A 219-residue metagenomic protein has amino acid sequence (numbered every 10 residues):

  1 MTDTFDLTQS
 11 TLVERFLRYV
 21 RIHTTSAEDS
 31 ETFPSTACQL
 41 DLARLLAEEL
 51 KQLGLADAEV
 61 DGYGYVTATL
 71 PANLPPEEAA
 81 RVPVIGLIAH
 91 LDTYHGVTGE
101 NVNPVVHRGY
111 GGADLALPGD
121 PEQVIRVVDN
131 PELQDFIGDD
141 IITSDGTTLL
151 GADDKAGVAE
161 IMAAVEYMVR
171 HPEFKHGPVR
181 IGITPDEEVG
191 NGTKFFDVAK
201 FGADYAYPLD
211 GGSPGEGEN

Functional and structural regions predicted by a protein language model:
M1-T4, F16-R18, R108-A116, R180-G182 (+1 more regions): Short charge-dense sequence patches
D3-I141: Acidic/His- and Gly-rich active-site-bordering loop/insert found across diverse amide/peptide-bond hydrolases
L133-N219: Acidic/histidine-rich catalytic neighborhood of metal-dependent amide-processing enzymes
